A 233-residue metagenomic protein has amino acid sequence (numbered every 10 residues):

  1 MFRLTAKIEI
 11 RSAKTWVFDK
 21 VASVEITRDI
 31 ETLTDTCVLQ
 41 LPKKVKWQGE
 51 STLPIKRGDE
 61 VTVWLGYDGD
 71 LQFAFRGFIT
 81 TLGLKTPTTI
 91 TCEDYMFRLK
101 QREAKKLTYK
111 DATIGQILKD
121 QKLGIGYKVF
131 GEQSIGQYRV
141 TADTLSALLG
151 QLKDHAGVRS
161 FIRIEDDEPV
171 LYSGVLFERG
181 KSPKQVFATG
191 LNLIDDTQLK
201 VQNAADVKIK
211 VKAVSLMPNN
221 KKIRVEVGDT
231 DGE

Functional and structural regions predicted by a protein language model:
M1-L99, I194: Assembly/oligomerization scaffold segments
F2, P87-I90, D94-L99, V129-T197 (+1 more regions): Short beta-strand-centered interaction patches in the first periplasmic/extracellular domains of large envelope
A13, I164-D166, M217: Short acidic-glycine loop/turn motifs at beta-strand connectors
T36, F97-K105, G115-V140: N-terminal export/assembly leaders
E50, Q101-A104, S182-F187, V225: Short, charged, solvent-exposed linker or helix-capping segments at domain edges/interfaces that act as flexible hinges
P54-K56, Q72, L107-G115, Y138-S146: Solvent-exposed, acidic/flexible segments
D111-D120, D143-A156, K208, V214: Polar, S/T/G-rich
V201-E233: Charged, gly/pro-rich, cysteine-poor intrinsically disordered low-complexity regions
